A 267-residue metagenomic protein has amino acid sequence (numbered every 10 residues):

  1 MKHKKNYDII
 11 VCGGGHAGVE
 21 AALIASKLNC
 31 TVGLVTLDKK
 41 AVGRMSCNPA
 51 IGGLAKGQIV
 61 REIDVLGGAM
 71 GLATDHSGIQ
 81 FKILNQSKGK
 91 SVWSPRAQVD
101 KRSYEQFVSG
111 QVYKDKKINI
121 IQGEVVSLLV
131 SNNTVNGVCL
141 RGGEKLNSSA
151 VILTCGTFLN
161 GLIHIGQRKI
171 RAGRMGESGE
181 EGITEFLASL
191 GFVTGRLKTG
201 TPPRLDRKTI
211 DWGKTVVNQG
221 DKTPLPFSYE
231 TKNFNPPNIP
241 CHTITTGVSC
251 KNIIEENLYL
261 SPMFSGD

Functional and structural regions predicted by a protein language model:
H3-A17: Beta1/beta-strand and adjacent pyrophosphate-binding region of the FAD-binding site in flavoprotein oxidoreductases
K5-Y7, R141-A150: Core beta-strand elements of the Rossmann-like FAD/NAD(P) dinucleotide-binding domain in flavoenzyme oxidoreductases
N6, L23-S127, A150, T154-R174 (+3 more regions): Conserved N-terminal/central alpha/beta ligand/cofactor-binding core
G14, G142, C155-G156: Glycine-rich, N-terminal phosphate-binding loop of Rossmann-like dinucleotide-binding domains
H16-V19, E105-F107, V135-L140, G182: Short alpha-helical segments and helix-capping/turn motifs at coil-helix boundaries
G18-A22, K145: Hydrophobic alpha-helical segments
L129-K145: Conserved beta-strand-loop-beta-strand element in the redox core of flavoprotein oxidoreductases
N257-D267: Active-site helix-to-loop segments that bind/position phosphate- or nucleotide-bearing substrates and donors across
